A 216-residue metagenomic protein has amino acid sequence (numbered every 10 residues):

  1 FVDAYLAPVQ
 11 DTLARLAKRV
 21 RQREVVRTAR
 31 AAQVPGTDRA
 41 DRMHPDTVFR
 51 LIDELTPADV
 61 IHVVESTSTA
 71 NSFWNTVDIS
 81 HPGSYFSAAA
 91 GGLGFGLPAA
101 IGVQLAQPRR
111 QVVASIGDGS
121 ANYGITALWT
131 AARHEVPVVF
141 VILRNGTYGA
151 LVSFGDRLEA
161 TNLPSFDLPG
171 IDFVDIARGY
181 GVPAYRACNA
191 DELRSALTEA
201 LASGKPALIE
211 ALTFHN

Functional and structural regions predicted by a protein language model:
V2-L6, L13, N71-N216: Thiamine diphosphate
Y5-P8, R42: N-terminal donor/sugar-recognition subdomains of glycan-related enzymes, prototypically the membrane-proximal stem
D11-T28, L208: Flexible, glycine/charged-enriched surface loops at secondary-structure junctions
R21-Q104: Active-site diphosphate/adenylate-binding microenvironment
